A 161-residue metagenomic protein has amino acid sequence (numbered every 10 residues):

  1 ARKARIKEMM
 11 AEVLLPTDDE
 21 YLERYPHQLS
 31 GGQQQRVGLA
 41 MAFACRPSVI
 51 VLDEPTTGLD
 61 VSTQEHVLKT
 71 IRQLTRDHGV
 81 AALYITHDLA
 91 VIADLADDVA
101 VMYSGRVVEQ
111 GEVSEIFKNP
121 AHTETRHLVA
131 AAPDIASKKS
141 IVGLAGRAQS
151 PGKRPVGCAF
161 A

Functional and structural regions predicted by a protein language model:
K3-E20, V129-A130: Conserved ABC ATPase "signature" region
D19-E20, E112-A161: Short catalytic/signature loops enriched in Gly
Y25-L29, Q33: Conserved ABC ATPase signature
A44-S48: A short, proline-enriched helix->beta-strand linker immediately N-terminal to the Walker B motif in ABC-type P-loop
I92-D94: A short, surface-exposed alpha-helical micro-motif characterized by mixed small hydrophobic and charged/polar residues
D98, Q110: Short, glycine/charged-rich "phosphate-handling" switch motifs in NTP-dependent and phosphotransfer domains
